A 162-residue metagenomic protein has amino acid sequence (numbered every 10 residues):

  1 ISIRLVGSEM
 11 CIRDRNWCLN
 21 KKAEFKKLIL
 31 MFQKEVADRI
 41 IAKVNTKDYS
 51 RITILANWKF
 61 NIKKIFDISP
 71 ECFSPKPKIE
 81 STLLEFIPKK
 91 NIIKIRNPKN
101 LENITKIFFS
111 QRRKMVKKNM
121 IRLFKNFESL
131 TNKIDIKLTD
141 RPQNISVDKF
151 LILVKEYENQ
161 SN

Functional and structural regions predicted by a protein language model:
I1-I12: Single conserved hydrophobic/aromatic residue that forms the stacking wall/gate of nucleotide- or nucleobase-binding
R13-P142, E158-N162: Class I S-adenosyl-L-methionine
F150: Short, Lys/Arg-enriched alpha-helical microdomains
L153-K155: Short hydrophobic alpha-helical segments that form membrane-spanning helices or hydrophobic packing faces of helical
